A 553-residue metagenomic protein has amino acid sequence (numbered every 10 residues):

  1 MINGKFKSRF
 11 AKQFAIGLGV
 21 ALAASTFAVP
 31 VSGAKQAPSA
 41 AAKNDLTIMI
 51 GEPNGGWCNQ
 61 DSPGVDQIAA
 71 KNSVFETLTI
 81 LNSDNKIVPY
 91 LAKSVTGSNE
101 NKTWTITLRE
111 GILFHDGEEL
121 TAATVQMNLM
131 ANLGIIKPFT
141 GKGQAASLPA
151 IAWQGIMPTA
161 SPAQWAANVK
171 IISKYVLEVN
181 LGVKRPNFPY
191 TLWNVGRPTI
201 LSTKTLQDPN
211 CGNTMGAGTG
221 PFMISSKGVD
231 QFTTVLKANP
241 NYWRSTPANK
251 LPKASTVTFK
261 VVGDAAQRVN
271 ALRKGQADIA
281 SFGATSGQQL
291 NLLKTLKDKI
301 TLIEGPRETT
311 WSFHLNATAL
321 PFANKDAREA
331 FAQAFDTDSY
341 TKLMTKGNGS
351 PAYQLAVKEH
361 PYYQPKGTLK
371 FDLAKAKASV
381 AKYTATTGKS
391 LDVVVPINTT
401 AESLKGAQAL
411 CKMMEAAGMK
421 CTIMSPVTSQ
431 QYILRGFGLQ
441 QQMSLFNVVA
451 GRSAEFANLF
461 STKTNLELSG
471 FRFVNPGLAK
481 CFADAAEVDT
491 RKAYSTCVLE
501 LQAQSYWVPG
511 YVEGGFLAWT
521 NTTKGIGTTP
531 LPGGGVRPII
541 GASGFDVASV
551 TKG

Functional and structural regions predicted by a protein language model:
M49-N99, M130, A217: N-terminal lobe/hinge region of extracytoplasmic solute-binding protein
G51-K71, L91-K93, E118, V183 (+4 more regions): A structural "hinge/loop" feature
K93-A145, E178, P321-A323: Aromatic- and charge-enriched surface segment that lines or borders ligand/interaction sites
T107, K142-T203, G228: Surface-exposed binding/hinge segments that line and control ligand-binding clefts or catalytic entry sites
K184-P252, T256: Gly/Pro-rich hinge or "lid" segments in bacterial periplasmic/extracellular proteins
N210-A217, Y242-L292, K420: Ligand-site clamp/hinge motif
F222, S350-Y383, I397-K405: Structural transition elements
F232, A334-Y362, A401-C411, Q430-G553: Detector for C-terminal structural segments
